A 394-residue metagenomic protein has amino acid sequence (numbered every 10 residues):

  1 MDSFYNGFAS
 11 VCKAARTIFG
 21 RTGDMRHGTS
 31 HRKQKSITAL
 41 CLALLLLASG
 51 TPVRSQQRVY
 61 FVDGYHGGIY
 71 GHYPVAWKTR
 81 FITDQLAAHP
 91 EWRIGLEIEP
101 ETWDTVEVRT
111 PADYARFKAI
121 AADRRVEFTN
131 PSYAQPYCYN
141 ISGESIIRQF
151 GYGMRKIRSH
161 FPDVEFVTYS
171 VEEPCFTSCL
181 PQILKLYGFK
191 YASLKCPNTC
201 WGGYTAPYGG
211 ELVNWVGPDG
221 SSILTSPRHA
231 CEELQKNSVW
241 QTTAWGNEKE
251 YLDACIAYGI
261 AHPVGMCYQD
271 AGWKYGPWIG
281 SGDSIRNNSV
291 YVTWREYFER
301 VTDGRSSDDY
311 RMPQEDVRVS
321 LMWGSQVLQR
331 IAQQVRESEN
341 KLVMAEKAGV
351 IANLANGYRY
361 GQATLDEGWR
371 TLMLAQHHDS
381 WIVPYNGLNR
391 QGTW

Functional and structural regions predicted by a protein language model:
F4, F8, C12, F19-G20 (+1 more regions): Bacterial N-terminal signal peptides that target proteins for export
T17, T22-G23, S30, E211-L212 (+1 more regions): Intrinsic disorder/low-complexity segments
R21, A43-L44, K347: Hydrophobic regular secondary-structure detector
A39-S49: Bacterial N-terminal signal peptides
T51-S55: Sec/Tat signal peptide C-region and signal peptidase I cleavage site
Q56-W394: Catalytic-domain carbohydrate-binding cleft regions of carbohydrate-active enzymes
